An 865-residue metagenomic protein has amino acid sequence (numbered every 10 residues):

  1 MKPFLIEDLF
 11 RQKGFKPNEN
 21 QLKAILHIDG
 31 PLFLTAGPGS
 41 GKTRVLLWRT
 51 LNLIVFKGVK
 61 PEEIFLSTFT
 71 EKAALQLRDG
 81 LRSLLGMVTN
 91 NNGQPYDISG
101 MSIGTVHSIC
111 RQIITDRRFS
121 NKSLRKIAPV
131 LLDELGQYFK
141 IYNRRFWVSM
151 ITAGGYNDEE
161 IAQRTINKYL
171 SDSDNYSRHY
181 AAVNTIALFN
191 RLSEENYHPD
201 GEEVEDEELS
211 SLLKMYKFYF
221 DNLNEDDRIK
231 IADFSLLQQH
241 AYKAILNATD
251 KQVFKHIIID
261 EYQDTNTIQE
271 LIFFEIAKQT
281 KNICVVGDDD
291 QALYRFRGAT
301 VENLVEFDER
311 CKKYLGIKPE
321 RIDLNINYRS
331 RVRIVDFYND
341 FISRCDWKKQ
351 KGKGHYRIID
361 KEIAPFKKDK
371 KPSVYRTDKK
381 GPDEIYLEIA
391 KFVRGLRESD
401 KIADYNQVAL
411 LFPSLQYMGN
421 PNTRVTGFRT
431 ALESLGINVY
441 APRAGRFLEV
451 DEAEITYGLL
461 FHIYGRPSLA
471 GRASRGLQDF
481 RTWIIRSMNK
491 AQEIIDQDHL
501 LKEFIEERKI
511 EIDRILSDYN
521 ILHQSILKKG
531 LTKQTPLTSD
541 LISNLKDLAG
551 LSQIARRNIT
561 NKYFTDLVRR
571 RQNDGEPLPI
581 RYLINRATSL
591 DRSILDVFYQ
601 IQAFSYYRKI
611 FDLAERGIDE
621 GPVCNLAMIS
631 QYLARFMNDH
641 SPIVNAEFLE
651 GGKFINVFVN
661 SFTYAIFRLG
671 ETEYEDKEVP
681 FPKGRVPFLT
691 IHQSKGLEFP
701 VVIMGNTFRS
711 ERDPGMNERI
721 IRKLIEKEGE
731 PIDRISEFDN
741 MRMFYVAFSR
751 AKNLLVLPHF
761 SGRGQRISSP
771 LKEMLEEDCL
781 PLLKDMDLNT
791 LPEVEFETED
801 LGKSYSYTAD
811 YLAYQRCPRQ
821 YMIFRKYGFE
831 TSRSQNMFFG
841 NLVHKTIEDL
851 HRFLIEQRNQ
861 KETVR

Functional and structural regions predicted by a protein language model:
M1-R78, S83, Q263, T267-C284 (+3 more regions): Conserved motor-region signature of P-loop NTPase helicases/translocases
M1-T35, S40, R44-V45, E63-F65 (+4 more regions): Accessory N-terminal region flanking or inserted into the helicase ATPase core in nucleic-acid motor proteins
P61-E63, T68-S173, E302-E306, M822-V843: Conserved P-loop NTPase-based nucleic-acid remodeling module centered on helicase motor cores
Y96-G100, R118-K214, R321-N327, K348-K349 (+1 more regions): ATP-hydrolysis module of ASCE/P-loop NTPase motor domains, specifically the Walker B Asp-Glu catalytic pair
S102-Q112, I257-E261, V286, G617 (+5 more regions): Conserved helicase core region in the C-terminal RecA-like lobe
Y219, K502-Q693, R709-E711, V843-K845 (+1 more regions): Accessory C-terminal helicase-associated subdomains
I495-D513, S517, K683, I725-C779: C-terminal accessory regions
N544-R556, Q572, K772-R858: C-terminal, charged and often intrinsically disordered regions of DNA end-processing helicases and nucleases
